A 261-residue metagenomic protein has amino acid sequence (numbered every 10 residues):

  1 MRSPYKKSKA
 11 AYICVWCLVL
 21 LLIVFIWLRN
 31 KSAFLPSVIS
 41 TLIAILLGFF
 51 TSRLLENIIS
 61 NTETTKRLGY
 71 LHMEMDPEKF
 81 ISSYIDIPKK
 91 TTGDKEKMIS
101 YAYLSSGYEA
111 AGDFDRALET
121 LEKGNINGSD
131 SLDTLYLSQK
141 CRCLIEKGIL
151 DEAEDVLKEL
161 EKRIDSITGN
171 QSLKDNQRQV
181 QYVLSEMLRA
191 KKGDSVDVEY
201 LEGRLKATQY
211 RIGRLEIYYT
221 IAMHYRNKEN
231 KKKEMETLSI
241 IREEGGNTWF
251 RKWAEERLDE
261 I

Functional and structural regions predicted by a protein language model:
M1-P77: N-terminal alpha-helical membrane-insertion module
P36-L42, G69-I85, S106-L121, I149-K162 (+2 more regions): Helix-turn-helix repeat elements of alpha-solenoid scaffolds
G48-N127: N-terminal topogenic membrane-targeting module
T51-N57, I85-E96, E122-S131, K158-K174 (+2 more regions): Solenoid-like repeat scaffolds
E63-R67, Y84, Y101, L137 (+5 more regions): TPR repeat positional signature
G69-M73, K90, G107, C143 (+2 more regions): Residue-level signature for tetratricopeptide repeat
A190-I261: Long, non-transmembrane cytosolic or organellar matrix-exposed soluble domains/tails of integral membrane proteins
